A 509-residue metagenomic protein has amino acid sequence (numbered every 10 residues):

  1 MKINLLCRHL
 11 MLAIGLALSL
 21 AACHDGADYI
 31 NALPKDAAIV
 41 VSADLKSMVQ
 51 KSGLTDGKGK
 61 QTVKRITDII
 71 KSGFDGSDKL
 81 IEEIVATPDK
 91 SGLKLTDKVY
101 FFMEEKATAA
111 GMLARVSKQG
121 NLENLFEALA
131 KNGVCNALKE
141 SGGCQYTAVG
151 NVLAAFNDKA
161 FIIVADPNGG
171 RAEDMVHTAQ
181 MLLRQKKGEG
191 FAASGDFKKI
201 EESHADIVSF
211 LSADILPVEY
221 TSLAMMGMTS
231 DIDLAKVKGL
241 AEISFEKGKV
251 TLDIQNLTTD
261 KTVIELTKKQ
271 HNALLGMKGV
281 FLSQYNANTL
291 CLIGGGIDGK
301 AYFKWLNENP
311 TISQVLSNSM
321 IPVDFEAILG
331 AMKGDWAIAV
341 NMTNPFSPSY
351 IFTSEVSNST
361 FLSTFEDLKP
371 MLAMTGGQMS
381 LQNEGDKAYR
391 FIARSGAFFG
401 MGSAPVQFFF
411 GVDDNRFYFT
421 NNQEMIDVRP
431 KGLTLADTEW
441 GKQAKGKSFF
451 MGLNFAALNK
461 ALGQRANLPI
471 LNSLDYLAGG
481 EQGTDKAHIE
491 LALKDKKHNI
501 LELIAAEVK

Functional and structural regions predicted by a protein language model:
M1-A21: Sec-dependent bacterial lipoprotein signal peptides
C23-C135, E140-A148, F191-F346, S363-G376 (+1 more regions): Structural boundary/hinge residues at secondary-structure and domain interfaces
V40-V41, A109-A114, F161-V164, I293 (+2 more regions): Short, structured motif recognition centered on aromatic/hydrophobic residues
G59-V63, D68-D97, A130-K247, S317-P322 (+3 more regions): An internal, short helix-loop-strand segment that often contains or flanks glycine-aspartate motifs
V116-N121, P167-G170, V356-T360, N422-M425: Helix N-cap motif at beta-to-alpha junctions
A160-V164, A241-T262, Y350-S354, D485-L493: Short, hydrophobic/proline-enriched secondary-structure or compact coil segments at domain edges
I351-L368: Long, positively charged binding patches that form subdomain-scale interaction surfaces for polyanionic ligands
D495-K509: Short, low-complexity, Pro/Ser/Thr/Gly-rich segments in the mature regions of secreted, periplasmic
